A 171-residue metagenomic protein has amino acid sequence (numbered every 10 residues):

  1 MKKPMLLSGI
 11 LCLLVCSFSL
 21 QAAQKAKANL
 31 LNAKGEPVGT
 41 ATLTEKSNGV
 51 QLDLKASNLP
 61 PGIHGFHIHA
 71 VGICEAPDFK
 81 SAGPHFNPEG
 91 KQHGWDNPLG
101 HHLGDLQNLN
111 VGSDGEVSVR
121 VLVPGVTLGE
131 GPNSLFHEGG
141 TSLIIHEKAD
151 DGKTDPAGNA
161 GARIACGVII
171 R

Functional and structural regions predicted by a protein language model:
M1-G9: Bacterial N-terminal signal peptides that target proteins for export
S8-S17: Bacterial N-terminal signal peptides
F18-R171: N-terminal leader/targeting pre-sequences
